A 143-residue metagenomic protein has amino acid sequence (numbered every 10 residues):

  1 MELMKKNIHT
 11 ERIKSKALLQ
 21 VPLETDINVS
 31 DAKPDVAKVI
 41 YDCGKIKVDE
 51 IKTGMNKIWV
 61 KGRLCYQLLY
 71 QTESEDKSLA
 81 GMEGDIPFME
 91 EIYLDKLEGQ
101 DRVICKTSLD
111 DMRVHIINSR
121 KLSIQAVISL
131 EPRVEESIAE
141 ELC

Functional and structural regions predicted by a protein language model:
M1-C143: Viral structural modules
